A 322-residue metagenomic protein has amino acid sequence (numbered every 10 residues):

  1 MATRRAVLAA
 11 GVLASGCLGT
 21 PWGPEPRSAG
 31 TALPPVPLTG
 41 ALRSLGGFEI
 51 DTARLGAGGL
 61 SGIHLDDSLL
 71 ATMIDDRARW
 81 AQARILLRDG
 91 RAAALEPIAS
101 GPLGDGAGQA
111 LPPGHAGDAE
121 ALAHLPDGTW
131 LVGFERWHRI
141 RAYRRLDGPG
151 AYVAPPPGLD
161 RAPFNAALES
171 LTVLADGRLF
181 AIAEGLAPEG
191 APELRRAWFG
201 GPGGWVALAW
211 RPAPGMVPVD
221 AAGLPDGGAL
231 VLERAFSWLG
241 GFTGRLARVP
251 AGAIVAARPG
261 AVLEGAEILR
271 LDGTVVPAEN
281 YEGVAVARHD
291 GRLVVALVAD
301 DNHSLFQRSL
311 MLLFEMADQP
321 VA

Functional and structural regions predicted by a protein language model:
M1-L8: Twin-arginine (Tat) signal peptide motif
L8-A322: Sequence/structural signature of beta-propeller domains
